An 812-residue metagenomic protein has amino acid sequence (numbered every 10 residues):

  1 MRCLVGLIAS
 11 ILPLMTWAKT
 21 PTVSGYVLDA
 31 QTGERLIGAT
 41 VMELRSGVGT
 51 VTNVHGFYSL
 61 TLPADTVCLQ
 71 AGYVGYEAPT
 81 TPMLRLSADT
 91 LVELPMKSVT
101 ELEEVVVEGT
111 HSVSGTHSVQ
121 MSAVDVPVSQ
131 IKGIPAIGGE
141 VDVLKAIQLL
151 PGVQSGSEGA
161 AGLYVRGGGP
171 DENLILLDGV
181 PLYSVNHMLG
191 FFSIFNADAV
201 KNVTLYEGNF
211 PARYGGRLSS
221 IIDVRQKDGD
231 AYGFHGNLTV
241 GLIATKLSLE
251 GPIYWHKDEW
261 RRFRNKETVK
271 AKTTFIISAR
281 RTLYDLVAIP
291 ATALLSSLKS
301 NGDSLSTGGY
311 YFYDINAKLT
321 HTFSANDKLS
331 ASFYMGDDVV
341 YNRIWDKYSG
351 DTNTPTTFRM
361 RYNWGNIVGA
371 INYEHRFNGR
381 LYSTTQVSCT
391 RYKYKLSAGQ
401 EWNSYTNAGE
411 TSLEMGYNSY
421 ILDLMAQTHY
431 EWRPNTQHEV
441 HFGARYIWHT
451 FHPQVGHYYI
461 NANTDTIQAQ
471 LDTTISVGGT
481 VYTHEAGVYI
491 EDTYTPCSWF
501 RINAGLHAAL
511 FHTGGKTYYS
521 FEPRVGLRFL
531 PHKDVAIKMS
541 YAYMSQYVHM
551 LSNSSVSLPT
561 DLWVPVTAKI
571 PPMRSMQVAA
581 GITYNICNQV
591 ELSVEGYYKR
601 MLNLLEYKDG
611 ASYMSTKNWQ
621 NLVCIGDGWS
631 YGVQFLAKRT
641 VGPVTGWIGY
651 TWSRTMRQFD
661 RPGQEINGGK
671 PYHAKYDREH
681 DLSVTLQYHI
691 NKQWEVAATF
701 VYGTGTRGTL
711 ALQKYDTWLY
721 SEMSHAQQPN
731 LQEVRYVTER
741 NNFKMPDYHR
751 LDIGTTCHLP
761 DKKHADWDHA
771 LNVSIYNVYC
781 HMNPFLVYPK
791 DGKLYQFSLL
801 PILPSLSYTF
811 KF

Functional and structural regions predicted by a protein language model:
L28-T32, A39-L44, G72-E77, S87-E140 (+2 more regions): Short, acidic, small-residue-rich periplasmic hinge/interaction motif at the N-terminus of Gram-negative outer-membrane
S59-T61, G133-P135, V180-E207, G309 (+1 more regions): Short acidic/polar hinge/loop motifs at secondary-structure boundaries that mediate gating or recognition
I243-L283, L295-V340, W364-Y382, P434-N435: Transmembrane beta-barrel wall of Gram-negative outer-membrane proteins
L286, P290, Q693, Y702-L731 (+2 more regions): C-terminal beta-signal and adjacent terminal beta-strands/loops of Gram-negative outer-membrane beta-barrel proteins
T320-V340, M360-G514, L530, S593 (+2 more regions): Face-selective signature of the C-terminal outer-membrane beta-barrel domain
V339-Y341, K393-K395, V455-H457, K533-V578 (+4 more regions): Surface-exposed extracellular loop regions of Gram-negative outer-membrane beta-barrel proteins, predominantly
D423-M425, S476-V481, G487, P571 (+4 more regions): Outer membrane beta-barrel strand-and-loop segments of large Gram-negative receptors, especially TonB-dependent
S498, Y598-R600, N621-L710: Gram-negative outer-membrane beta-barrel transporters
